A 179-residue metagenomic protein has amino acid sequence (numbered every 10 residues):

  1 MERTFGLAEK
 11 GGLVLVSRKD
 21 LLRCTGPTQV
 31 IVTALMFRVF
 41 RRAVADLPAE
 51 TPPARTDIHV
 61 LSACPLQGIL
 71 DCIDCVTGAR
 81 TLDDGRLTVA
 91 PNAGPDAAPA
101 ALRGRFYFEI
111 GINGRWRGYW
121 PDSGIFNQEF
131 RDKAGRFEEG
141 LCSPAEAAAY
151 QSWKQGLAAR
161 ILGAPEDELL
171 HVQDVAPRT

Functional and structural regions predicted by a protein language model:
M1-T179: Non-transmembrane, aqueous-exposed alpha-helical and coiled segments at domain scale
